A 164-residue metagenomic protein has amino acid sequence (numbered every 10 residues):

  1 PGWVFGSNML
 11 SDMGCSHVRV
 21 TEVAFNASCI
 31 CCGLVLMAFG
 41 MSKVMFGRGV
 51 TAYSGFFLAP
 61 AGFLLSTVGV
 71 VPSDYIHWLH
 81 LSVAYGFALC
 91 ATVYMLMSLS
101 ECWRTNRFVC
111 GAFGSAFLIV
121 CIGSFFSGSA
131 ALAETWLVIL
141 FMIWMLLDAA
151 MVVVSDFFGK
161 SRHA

Functional and structural regions predicted by a protein language model:
P1, V71-P72, F125-G128: Short helix-capping/hinge motifs at transmembrane helix termini and TM-loop junctions
P1-N8: Interfacial/capping segments of alpha-helical transmembrane domains
S11-L34: Interfacial helix-start motif at the membrane-water boundary
V18-F25, G47-S54, I76-H80, W103-C110 (+2 more regions): Membrane-interface helix-boundary signature
F25-C32, S54-A61, F87, C110-F113 (+1 more regions): Hydrophobic alpha-helical transmembrane segments of polytopic
I30-G49: Transmembrane alpha-helical segments in integral membrane proteins
F57-S100: Membrane-proximal helix-loop-helix units in multi-pass membrane proteins
S98-A164: Terminal transmembrane helical module of multi-pass membrane proteins
